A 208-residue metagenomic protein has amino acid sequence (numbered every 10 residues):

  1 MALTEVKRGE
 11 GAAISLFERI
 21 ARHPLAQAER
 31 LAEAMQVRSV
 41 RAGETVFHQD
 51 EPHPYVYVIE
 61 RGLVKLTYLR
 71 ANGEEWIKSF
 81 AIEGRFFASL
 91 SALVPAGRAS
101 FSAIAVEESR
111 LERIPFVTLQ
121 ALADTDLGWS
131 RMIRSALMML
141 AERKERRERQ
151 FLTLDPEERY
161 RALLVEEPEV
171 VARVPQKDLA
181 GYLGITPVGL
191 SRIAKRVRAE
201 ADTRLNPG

Functional and structural regions predicted by a protein language model:
M1-V37, R41: Cyclic nucleotide-binding regulatory module and flanking cytosolic helices
A13, M139-R149: Short, Lys/Arg-enriched N-terminal segment that forms or immediately precedes the first helix of a structured domain
R19-A28, V56, R110, R147-Q150 (+1 more regions): Localized chelating/binding microdomains that coordinate divalent metal ions or stabilize phosphate-bearing
G43, P54-T67, E83-G84: Glycine- and acidic-residue-biased ligand/ion/polar-headgroup-sensing regions
V46-E51: Short phosphate-coordinating micro-motif centered on Lys-Gly-acidic
T67-G73: Cytochrome P450 core scaffold surrounding the K-helix E-X-X-R motif and the conserved "meander" helix-loop region
I77-M138: Cyclic-nucleotide recognition modules
L154-G208: Phosphate-/nucleic-acid-contacting segments
